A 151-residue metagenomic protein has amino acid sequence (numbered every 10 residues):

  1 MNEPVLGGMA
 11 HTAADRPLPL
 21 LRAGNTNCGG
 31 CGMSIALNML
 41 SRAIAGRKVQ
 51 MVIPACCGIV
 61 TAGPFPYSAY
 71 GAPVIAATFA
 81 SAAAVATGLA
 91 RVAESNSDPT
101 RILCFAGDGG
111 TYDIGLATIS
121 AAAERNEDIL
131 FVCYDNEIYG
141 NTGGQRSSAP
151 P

Functional and structural regions predicted by a protein language model:
N2-F131, Y139, G144-P151: Cofactor-binding active-site loop characterized by glycine-rich and histidine/acidic residues
D135: ATP-dependent adenylation/pyrophosphate-handling site
